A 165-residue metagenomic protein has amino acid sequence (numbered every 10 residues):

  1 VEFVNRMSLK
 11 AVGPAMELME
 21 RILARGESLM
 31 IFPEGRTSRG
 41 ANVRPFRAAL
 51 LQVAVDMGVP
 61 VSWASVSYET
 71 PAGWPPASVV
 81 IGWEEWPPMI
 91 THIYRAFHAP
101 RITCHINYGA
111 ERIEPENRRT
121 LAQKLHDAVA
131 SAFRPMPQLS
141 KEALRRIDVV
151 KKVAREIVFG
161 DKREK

Functional and structural regions predicted by a protein language model:
V1-R25, H98: Membrane-interfacial amphipathic helices and adjacent loop/beta segments that form the lipid-substrate binding surface
E2, M30, N107: Conserved beta-strand segments that form the floor/walls of ligand-binding pockets within enzyme and binding domains
E27-P33: Generic beta-sheet signal
T37-S38: Short active-site segment of divalent metal-dependent hydrolases/proteases that encodes the spacing between
A41-K124, P135-K152: A cross-family acyltransferase "interaction/gating" segment
I147-K165: Long, low-complexity, intrinsically disordered cytosolic termini of multi-pass membrane proteins
